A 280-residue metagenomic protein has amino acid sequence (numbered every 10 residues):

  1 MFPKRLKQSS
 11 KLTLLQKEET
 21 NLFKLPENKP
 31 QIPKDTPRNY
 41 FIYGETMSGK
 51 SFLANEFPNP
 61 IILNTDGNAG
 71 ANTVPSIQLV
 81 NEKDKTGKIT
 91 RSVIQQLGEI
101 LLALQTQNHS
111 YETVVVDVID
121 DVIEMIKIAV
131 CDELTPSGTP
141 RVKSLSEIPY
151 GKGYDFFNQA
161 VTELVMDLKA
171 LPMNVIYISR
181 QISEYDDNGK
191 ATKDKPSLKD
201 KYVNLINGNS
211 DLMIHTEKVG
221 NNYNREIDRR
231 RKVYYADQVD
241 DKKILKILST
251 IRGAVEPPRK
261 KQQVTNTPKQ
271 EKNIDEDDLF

Functional and structural regions predicted by a protein language model:
K4-F23, K34-D35, N222-F280: C-terminal regions of RecA-like/P-loop NTPase motor modules
N21-V116, D120-M125: Conserved P-loop
I32, F52-A54, Q107, D167-L168 (+2 more regions): A general structural signal for short secondary-structure junctions and capping/turn motifs
L101-L104, L164-L168, S210: Hydrophobic, Leu/Ile/Phe/Ala-enriched alpha-helical segments that form helix-helix packing faces
V118-L205: P-loop NTPase motor core
V175-K246: Phosphate-binding/switch region of NTP-binding enzymes
